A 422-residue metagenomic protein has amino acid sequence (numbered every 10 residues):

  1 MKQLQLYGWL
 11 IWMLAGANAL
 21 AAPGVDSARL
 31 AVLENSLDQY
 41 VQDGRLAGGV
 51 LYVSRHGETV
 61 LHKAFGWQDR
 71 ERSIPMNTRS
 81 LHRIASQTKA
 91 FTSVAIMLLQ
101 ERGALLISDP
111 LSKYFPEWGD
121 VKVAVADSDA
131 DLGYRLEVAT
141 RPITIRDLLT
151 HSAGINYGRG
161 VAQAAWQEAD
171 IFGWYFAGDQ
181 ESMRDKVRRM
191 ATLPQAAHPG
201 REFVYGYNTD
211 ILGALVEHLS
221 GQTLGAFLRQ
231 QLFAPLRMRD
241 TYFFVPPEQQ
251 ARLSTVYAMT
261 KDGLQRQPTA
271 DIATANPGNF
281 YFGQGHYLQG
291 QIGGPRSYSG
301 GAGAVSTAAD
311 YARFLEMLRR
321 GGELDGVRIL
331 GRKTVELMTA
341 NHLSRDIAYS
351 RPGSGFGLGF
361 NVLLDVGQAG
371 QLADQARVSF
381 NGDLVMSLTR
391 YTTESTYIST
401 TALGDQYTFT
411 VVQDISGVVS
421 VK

Functional and structural regions predicted by a protein language model:
M1-G8: Bacterial N-terminal signal peptides that target proteins for export
G16-A17: N-terminal signal peptide c-region/cleavage motif recognized by signal peptidases
P23-I84, A104-L106, D120-D127: Short, conserved catalytic-motif segment at the N-terminal edge
A31, L37-D38, G57, L81-L111 (+3 more regions): Active-site SXXK
V41-R45, I74, S379-N381, L388-Y391: Short loop/turn motifs at secondary-structure junctions and domain boundaries
A47-G49, V60, H82, A376 (+2 more regions): Short loop/turn microsegments at loop-to-beta-strand junctions
P116-D374: Short, surface-exposed loop or secondary-structure junction motifs that flank catalytic or metal-binding residues
N381-K422: Structured C-terminal helix/loop/strand segments within mature extracytoplasmic catalytic/sensor domains
